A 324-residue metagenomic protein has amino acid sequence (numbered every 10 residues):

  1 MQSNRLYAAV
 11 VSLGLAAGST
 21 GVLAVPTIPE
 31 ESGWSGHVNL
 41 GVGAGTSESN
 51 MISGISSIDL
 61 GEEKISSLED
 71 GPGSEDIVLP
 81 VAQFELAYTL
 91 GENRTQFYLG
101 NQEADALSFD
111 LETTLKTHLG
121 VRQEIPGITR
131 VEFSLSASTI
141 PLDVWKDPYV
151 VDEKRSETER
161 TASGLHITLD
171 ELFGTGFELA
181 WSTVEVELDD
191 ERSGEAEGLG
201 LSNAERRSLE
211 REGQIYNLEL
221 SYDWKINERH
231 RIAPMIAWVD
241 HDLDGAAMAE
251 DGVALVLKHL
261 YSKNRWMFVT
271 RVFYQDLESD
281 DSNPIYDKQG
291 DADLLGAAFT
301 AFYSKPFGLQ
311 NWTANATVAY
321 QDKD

Functional and structural regions predicted by a protein language model:
A24-W34, G91-Y98, E124-E132, L169-E178 (+3 more regions): Short loop/turn motifs that connect adjacent beta-strands in outer-membrane beta-barrel proteins
V25-R94: Outer-membrane beta-barrel initiation region
S32, V78-A82, L111-T117, E159-L165 (+3 more regions): Residues that define the transmembrane beta-barrel architecture of outer-membrane proteins
V38, F84-Y88, L119-Q123, L165-E171 (+4 more regions): Residues on the lipid-exposed face of transmembrane beta-strands in outer-membrane beta-barrel proteins
V42-T46, L90-E92, N101-L107, L135-P141 (+7 more regions): Transmembrane beta-strands of outer-membrane beta-barrel pores
S49-S57, L107-L119, L142-R155, D189-S208 (+3 more regions): Outer-membrane beta-barrel translocator domains and adjoining extracellular loop/strand segments of Gram-negative
H118-M235: Outer-membrane pore/translocation modules
M235-D324: Outer membrane beta-barrel transmembrane domains
